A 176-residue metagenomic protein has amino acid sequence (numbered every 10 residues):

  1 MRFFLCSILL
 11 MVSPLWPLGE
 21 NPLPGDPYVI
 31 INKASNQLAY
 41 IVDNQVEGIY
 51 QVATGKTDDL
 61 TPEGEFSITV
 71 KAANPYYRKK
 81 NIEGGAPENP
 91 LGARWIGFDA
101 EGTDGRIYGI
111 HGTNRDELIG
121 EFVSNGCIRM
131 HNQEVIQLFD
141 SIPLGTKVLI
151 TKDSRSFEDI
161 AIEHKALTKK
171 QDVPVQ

Functional and structural regions predicted by a protein language model:
M1-R2: N-terminal hydrophobic targeting signals that begin at the initiator methionine
L5-L18: Hydrophobic h-region of N-terminal signal peptides that target proteins for export in Gram-negative bacteria
W16-R78, G84-A86, L91-D99, E163-V173: Cell wall/extracellular polymer interaction/catalysis modules
N21-P24, P75, N81-Q176: Exported/periplasmic cell-wall-interacting domains
